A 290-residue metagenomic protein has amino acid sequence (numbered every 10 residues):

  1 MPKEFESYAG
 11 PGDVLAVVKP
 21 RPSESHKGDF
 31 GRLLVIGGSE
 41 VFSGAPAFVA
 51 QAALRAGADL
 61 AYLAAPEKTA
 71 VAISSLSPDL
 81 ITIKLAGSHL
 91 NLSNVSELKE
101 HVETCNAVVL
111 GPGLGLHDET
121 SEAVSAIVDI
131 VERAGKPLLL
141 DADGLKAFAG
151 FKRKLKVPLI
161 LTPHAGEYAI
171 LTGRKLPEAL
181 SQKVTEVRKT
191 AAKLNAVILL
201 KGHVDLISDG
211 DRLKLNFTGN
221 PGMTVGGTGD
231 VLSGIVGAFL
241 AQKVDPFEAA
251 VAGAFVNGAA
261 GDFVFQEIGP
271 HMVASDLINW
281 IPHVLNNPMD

Functional and structural regions predicted by a protein language model:
M1-L139, K146-I160, A165, A169-D290: Small-residue (G/A/S/T)-rich helix-start motifs and N-terminal tracts that mark the onset
